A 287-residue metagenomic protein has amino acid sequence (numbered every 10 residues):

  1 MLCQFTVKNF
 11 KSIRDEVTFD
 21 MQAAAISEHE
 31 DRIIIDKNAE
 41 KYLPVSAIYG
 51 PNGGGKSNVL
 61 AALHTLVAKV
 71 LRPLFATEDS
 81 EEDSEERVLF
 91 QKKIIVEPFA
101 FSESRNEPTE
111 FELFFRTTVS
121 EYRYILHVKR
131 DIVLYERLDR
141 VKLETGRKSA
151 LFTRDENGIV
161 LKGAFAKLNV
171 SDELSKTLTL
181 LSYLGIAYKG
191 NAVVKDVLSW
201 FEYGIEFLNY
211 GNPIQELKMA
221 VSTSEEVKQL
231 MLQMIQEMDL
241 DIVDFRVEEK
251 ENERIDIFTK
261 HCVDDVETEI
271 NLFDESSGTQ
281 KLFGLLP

Functional and structural regions predicted by a protein language model:
M1-F5, S104-L113, L134: Short, hydrophobic/aromatic-rich segments at coil-to-beta transitions
L2-A68: Pre-Walker A-like glycine/lysine-rich segment at the N-terminus of P-loop NTPase domains
S12, T117-E121, D264-D265: Glycine-centered tight beta-turn/hairpin loop motif at sheet-sheet or coil-to-beta transitions
K41-K93, L282-L286: Phosphate-binding glycine-rich loops of NTP-binding sites
P44-P51, E253-P287: Conserved ABC ATPase signature
D83-N106, F115-T118: Short N-terminal edge-element motif at the start of the domain
F111-R116, T259-H261: Short beta-strand segments that buttress and anchor functional surface loops
T117-V247: Electropositive, glycine-dotted interaction segments that contact anionic polymers or phosphate-rich ligands
